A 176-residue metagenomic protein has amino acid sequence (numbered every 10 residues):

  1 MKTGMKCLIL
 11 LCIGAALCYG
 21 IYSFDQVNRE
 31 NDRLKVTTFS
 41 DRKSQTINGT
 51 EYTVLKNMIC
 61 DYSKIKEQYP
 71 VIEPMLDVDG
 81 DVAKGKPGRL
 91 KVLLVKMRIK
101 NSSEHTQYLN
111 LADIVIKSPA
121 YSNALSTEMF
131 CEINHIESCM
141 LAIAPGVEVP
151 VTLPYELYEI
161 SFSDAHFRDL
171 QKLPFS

Functional and structural regions predicted by a protein language model:
K2-L94, R98-S176: Conserved functional micro-motifs across diverse proteins
